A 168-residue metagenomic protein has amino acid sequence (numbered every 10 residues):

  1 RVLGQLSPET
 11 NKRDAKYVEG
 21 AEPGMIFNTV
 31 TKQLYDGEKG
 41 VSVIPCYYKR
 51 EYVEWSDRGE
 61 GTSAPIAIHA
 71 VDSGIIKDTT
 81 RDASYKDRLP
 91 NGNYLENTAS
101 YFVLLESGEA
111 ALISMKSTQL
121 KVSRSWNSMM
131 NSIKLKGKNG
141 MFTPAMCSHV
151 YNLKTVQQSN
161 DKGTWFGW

Functional and structural regions predicted by a protein language model:
R1-A110, N160-G167: OB-fold ssDNA-binding interfaces and closely related basic DNA-contact patches used across DNA replication/repair
N97-G167: Extended serine/threonine-enriched, polar tracts that run as long, contiguous segments within proteins
